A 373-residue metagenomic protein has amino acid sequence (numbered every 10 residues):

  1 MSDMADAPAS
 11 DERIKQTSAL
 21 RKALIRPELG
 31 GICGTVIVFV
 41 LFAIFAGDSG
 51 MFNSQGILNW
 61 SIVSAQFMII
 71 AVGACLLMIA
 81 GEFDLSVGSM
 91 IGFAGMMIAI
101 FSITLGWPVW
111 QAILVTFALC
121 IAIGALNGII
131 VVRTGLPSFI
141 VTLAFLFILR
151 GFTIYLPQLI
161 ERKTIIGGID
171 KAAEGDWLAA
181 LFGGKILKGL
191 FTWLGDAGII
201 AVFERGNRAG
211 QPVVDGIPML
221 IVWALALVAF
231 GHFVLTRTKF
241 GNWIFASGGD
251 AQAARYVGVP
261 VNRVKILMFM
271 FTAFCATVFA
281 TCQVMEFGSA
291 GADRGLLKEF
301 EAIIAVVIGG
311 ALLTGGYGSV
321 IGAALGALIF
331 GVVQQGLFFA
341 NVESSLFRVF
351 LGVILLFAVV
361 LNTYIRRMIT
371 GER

Functional and structural regions predicted by a protein language model:
M1-I44, G198, Y256-R263, V333 (+1 more regions): Cytosolic-side transmembrane-helix boundaries in multi-pass membrane proteins
L20-A65, T281, M285-D293: Helix-loop-helix hairpins and the membrane-proximal interhelical loops of multi-pass alpha-helical transport proteins
P27-E28, S138-I140, I165-A172, G216-W223 (+3 more regions): Loop-to-transmembrane alpha-helix initiation sites
G31-I44, A74, F147-I154, I221-H232 (+4 more regions): Hydrophobic core segments of alpha-helical transmembrane domains in multi-pass membrane transport and ion-translocation
V38-F45, N53-L105, V109, I129-L136 (+4 more regions): Single transmembrane alpha-helix segments in multi-pass membrane proteins
P108, A112, T116, A122-N127 (+2 more regions): Helix-loop-helix "hairpin" substructures at the membrane interface of multi-pass membrane proteins
T142, L146-T238, A290-A292, T370-R373: Transmembrane helix-bundle core of multi-pass membrane transporters and related energy-transducing complexes
F269-M270, A276-A280, E286-G352: Transmembrane alpha-helical segments in multi-pass inner-membrane proteins
